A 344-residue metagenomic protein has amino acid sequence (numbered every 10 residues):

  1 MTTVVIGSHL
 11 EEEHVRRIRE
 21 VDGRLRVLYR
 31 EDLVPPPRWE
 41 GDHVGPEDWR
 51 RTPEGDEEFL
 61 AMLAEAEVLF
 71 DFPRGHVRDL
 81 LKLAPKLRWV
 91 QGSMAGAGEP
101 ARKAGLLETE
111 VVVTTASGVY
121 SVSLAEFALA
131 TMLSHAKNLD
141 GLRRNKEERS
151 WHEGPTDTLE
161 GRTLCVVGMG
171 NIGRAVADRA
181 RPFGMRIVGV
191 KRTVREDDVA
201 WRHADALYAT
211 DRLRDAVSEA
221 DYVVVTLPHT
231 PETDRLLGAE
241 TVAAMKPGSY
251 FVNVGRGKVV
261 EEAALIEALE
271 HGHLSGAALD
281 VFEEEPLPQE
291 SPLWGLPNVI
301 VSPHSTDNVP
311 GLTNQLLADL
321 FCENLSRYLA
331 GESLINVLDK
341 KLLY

Functional and structural regions predicted by a protein language model:
M1-V68: N-terminal glycine-/charge-rich "phosphate-binding" loop or analogous flexible N-terminal tail
I6-H9, S117, A125, E160-R181: Glycine-rich adenosine-cofactor-binding loop
D32-P37, P182-W201: NAD(P)-binding Rossmann-fold cofactor-contacting core
A64-R143, T156-D157: Phosphate/diphosphate ligand-binding glycine-rich loop within oxidoreductases
V112, L142-A175: Glycine-rich NAD(P)-binding loop of Rossmann-like domains
A125-G141, P182-M185, D319-E332: Oxidoreductase and adenylate-handling cofactor-binding alpha/beta cores
T193-P292: Rossmann-like adenosine-cofactor binding region
G248, V254-Y344: Rossmann-like dinucleotide-binding domain for NAD(H)/NADP(H)
